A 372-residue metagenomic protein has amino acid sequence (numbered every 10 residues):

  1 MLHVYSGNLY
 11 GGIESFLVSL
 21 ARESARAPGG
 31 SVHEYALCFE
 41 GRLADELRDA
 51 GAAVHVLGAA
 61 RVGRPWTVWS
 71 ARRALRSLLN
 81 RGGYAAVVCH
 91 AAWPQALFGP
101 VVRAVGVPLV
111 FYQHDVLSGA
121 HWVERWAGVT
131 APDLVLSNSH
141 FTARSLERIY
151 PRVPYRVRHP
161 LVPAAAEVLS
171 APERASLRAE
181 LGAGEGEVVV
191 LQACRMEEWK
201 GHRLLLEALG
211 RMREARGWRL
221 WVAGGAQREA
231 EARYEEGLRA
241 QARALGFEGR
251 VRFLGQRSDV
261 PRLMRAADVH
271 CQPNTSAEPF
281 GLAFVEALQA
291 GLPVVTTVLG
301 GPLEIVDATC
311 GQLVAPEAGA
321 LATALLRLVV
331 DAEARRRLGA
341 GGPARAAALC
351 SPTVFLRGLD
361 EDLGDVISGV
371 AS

Functional and structural regions predicted by a protein language model:
H3-G11, S15-S19, E23-T67: N-terminal strand-loop element at the rim of the active site of nucleotide-sugar-dependent glycosyltransferases
G29-H33, G184-V188, H202, L206-R252 (+1 more regions): A conserved nucleotide-sugar
A36-L37, P293-T296: Short hydrophobic beta-strand element within catalytic cores of glycosyltransferases and related nucleotide-activated
A85-A86, R265-P279, L292: Acidic donor-binding loop of glycosyltransferase active sites
C89-Q95: Short His-centered aromatic/hydrophobic patch
V168-A183, E236-R239, P343: A short helix/loop element that forms part of the nucleotide-sugar donor recognition site in Leloir-type
A308-G319, R327-E333: Conserved acidic donor-binding segment of nucleotide-sugar-dependent glycosyltransferases
A334-L349, F355: A short, well-ordered alpha-helix in the C-terminal region of glycosyltransferases
